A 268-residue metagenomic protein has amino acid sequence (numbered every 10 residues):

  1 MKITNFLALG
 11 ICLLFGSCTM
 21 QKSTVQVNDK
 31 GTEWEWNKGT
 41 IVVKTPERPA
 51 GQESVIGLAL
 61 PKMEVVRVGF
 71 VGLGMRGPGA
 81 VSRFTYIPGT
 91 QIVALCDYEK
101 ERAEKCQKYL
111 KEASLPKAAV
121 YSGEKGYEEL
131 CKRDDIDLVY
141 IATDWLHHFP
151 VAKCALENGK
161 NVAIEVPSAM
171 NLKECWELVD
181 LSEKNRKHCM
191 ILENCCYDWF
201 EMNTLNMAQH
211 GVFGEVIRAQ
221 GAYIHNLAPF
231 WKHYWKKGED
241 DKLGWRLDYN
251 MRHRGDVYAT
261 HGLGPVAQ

Functional and structural regions predicted by a protein language model:
M1-L7: Bacterial N-terminal signal peptides that target proteins for export
A8-G16: Bacterial N-terminal signal peptides
T19-A113: N-terminal Rossmann-like dinucleotide-binding module
G72, N185-M190, C195-Q268: Predominantly a Rossmann-like dinucleotide-binding segment in NAD(P)-dependent oxidoreductases
F84-I87, R133, D198: Acidic-histidine catalytic/liganding microenvironments
A118-K125: Conserved SAM-binding strand-loop segment of SAM-dependent methyltransferases
L138-Y140: N-terminal Rossmann-like NAD(P) cofactor-binding module of classical short-chain dehydrogenase/reductase
D144-W145, F149-Y197, G211: Beta-strand-loop-alpha-helix segment that lines the small-molecule cofactor/substrate pocket of alpha/beta enzymes
